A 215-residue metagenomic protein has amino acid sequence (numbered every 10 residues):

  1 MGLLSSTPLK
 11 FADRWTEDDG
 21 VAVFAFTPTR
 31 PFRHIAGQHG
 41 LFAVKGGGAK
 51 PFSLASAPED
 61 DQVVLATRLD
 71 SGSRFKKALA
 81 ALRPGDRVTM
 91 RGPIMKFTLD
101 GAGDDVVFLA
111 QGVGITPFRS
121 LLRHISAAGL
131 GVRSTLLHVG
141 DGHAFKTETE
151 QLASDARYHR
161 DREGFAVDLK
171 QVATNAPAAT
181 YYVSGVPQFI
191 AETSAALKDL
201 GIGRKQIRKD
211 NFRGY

Functional and structural regions predicted by a protein language model:
G2-D86, G140-D141: Ferredoxin-reductase
Q62, S71-Y215: FNR/FR-type flavoprotein reductase catalytic core
